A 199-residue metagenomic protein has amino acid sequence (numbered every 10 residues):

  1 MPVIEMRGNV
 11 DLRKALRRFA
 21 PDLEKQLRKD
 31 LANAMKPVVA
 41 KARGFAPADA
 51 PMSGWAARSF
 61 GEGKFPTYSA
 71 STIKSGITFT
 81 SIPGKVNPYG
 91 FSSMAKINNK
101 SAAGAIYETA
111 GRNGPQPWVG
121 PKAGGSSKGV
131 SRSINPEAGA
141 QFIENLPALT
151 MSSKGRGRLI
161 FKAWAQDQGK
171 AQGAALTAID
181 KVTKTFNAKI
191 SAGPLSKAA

Functional and structural regions predicted by a protein language model:
M1-M94, N99-G104, N113-Q116, G120-A199: Short, Lys/Arg-rich flexible segments
